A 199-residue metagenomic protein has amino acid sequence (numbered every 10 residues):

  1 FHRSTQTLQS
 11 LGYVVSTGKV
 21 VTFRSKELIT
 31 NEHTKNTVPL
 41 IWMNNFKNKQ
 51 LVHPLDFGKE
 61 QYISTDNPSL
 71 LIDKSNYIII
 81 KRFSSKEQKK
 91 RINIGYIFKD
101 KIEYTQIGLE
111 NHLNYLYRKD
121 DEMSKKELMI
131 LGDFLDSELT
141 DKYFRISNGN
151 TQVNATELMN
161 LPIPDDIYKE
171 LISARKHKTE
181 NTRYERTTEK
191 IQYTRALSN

Functional and structural regions predicted by a protein language model:
H2-L197: Polybasic, glycine- and aromatic-enriched phosphate-binding surface used to engage nucleic acids
